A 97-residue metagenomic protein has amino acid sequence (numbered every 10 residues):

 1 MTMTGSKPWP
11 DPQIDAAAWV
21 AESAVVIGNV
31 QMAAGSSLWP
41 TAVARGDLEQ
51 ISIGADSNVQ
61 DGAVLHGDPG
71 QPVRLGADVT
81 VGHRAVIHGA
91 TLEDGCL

Functional and structural regions predicted by a protein language model:
M1-M3, Q71: Acidic/polar low-complexity surface segments
T4-P8: N-terminal charged helix/coil linker that caps or initiates catalytic domains
P12, A17-V20, A24, V30 (+8 more regions): A structural motif detector for beta-strand N-caps
G67-P69: Short beta->alpha connector loops at strand-helix junctions that form conserved, small/polar/Pro-enriched
